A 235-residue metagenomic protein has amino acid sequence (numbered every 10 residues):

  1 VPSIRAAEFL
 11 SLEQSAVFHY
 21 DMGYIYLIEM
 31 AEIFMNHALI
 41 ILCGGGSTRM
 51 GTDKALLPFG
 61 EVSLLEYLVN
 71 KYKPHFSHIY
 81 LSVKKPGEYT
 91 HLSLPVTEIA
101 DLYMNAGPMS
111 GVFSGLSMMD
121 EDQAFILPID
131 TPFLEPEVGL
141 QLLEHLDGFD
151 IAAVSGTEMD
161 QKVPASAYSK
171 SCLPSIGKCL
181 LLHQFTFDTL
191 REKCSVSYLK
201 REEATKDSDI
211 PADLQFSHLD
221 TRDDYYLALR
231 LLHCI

Functional and structural regions predicted by a protein language model:
V1-P2, S11: Short linear segments in intrinsically disordered or otherwise low-structure-confidence regions
F9, E29-E32: Charged/polar low-complexity intrinsically disordered segments
F9, Q14-S15: Cationic, low-complexity basic patches in intrinsically disordered or flexible, solvent-exposed regions
E13, Y26-L27: Hydrophobic alpha-helical signal peptides and transmembrane signal-/tail-anchor segments that drive secretory-pathway
H19-Y26: Intrinsic-disorder-associated, low-complexity terminal segments enriched in Asp/Asn/His/Tyr and depleted of Lys/Arg
F34-Q184, T189-Q215: Nucleotide and nucleotide-moiety/phosphate-recognizing core
A204-I235: Glycine-rich phosphate/pyrophosphate-binding loop and the adjoining helix
